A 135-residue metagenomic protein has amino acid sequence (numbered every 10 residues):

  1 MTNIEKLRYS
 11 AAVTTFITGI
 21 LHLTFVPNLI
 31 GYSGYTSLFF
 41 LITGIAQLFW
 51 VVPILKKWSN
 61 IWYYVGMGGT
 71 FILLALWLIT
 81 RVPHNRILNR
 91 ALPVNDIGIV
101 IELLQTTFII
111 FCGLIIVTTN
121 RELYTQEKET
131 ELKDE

Functional and structural regions predicted by a protein language model:
M1-E135: Membrane-interface extramembranous regions
